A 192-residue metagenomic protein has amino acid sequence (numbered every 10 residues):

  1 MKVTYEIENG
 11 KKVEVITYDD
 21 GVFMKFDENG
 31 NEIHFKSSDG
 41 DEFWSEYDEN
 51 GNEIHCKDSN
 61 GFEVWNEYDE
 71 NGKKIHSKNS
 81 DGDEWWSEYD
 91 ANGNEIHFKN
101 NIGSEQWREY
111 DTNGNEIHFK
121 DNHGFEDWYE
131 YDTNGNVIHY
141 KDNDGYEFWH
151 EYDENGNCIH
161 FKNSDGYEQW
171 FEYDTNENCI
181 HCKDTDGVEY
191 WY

Functional and structural regions predicted by a protein language model:
M1, Y190-Y192: Short amphipathic alpha-helical segments
M1-G30: N-terminal targeting and processing segments
E28-V188: Thr-biased low-complexity repeat/linker tracts and other Thr-enriched repetitive architectures
